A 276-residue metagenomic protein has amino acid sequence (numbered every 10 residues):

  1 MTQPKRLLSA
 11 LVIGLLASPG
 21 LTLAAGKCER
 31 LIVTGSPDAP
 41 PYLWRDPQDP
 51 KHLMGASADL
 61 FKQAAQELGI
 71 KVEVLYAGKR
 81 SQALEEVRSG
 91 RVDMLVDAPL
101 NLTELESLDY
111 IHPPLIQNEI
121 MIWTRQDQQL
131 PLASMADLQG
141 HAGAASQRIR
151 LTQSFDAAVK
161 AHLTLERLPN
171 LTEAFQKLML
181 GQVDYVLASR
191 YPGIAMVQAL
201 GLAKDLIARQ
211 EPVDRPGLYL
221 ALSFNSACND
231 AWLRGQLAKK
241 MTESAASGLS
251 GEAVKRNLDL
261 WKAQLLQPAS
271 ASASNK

Functional and structural regions predicted by a protein language model:
A25-S107: Extracytoplasmic small-molecule ligand-binding "clamshell" domains of the periplasmic binding protein/Venus flytrap
S36-D38, Q117-M121, L200-A238, W261-A271 (+1 more regions): Periplasmic-binding protein-like
W44-P47, F61-I70, P113, D137-Q139 (+2 more regions): Ligand-binding cleft/hinge of the Venus flytrap
G55-E67, I149, A221-W261: Extended ligand-binding regions for polar small-molecule ligands
Q66, Y76, S81-D93, Y110 (+2 more regions): Short helices/loops that flank or line small-molecule/ion binding pockets
K71, R150-L165, K204-D205, K239-K276: Ligand-binding clefts/hinges and TM-proximal coupling segments of bilobed small-molecule sensing domains
S81, A98-S107, D156, D184-D205 (+1 more regions): A ligand-binding cleft/hinge motif common to bilobed small-molecule-binding domains
T124-G143, A231: Flexible hinge/capping segments at coil-to-helix
